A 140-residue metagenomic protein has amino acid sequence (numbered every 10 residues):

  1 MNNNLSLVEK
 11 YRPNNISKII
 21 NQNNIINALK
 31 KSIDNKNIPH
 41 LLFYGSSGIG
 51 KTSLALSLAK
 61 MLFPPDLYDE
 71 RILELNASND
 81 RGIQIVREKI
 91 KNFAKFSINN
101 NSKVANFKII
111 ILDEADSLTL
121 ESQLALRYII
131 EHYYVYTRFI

Functional and structural regions predicted by a protein language model:
M1-I140: P-loop/Walker A NTP-binding region and its immediately flanking N-terminal helices in P-loop NTPase folds
